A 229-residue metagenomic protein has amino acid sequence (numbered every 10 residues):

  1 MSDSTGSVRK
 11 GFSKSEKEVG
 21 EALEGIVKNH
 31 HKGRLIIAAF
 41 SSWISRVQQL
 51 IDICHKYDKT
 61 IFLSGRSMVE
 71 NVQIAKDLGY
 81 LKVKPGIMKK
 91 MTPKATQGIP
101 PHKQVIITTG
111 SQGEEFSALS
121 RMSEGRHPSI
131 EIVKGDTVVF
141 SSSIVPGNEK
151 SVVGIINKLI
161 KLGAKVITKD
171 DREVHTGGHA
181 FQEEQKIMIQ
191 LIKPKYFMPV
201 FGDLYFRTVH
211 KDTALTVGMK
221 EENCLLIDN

Functional and structural regions predicted by a protein language model:
M1-N229: Acidic/His-rich, metal-assisted hydrolase cores and their charged scaffolds
